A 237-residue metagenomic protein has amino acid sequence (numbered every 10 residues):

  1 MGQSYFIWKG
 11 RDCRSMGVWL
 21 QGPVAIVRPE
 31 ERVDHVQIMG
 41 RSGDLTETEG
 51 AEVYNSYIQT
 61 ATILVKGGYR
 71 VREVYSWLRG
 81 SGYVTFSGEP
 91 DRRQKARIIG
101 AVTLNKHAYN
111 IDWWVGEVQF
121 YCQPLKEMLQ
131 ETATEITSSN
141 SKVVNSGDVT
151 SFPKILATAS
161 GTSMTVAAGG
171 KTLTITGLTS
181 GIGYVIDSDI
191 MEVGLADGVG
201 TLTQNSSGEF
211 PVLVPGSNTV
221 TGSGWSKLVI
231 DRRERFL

Functional and structural regions predicted by a protein language model:
M1-I38: Polar/acidic, low-complexity leader/linker segments enriched in S/T/G and N/D
S4-G10, Y121-Q123, G200, F210-V212: Mixed-charge, glycine-accented linear interaction segment located at domain edges/termini
Y5-I7, T62-V102: Short, acidic/charged, Gly/Pro-enriched secondary-structure junctions
R11-D12, E89, A168-L173: Change "in extracellular beta-sheet-rich domains … of secreted and cell-surface proteins" to "in beta-sheet-rich domains
I26-R28, Y83-Q130: Short beta-strand and beta-hairpin "edge-sheet" elements
V36-G68, D112-K126, N218: Oligomerization/assembly interface segments of phage tail-like spikes and tubes
V53-Y57, L78, N110-W114, G147-V149 (+1 more regions): Solvent-exposed loop and beta-edge segments used for protein-protein assembly and interaction
K126-L237: Intrinsically disordered, low-complexity segments enriched in serine, threonine, and glycine
